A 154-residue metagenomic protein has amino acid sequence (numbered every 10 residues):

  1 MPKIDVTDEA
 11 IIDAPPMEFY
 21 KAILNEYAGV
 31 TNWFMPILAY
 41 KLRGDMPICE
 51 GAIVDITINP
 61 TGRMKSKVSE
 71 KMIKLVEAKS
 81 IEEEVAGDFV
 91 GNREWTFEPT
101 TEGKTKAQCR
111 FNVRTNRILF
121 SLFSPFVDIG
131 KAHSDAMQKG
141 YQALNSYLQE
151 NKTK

Functional and structural regions predicted by a protein language model:
M1-G44, C49: Hydrophobic ligand-binding cavity/cleft-lining segments
K3, G51, A78-S80, E102-K106: A generic structural signal for beta-strand entry/edge sites
D8-A10, V68-K74, N92-P99, F111: Hydrophobic/aromatic beta-strand elements that line small-molecule binding cavities or substrate pockets in beta-rich
I11-P15, T57-N59, E98-T100, R110-R114 (+1 more regions): Solvent-exposed residues in well-ordered beta-strands and their adjoining turns, especially edge/terminal strands
M17-K21, K74, E102, D135 (+2 more regions): Replace "anionic and nucleotidyl ligands
N25-A28, S134, Q138, E150: Short acidic-aromatic low-complexity motifs
K41-F89, L119, K139-K154: Glycine-rich portal/gate segments that line the openings of hydrophobic small-molecule binding cavities
V85-Q138: Beta-strand/loop substructures that line and gate deep hydrophobic ligand-binding cavities in soluble
